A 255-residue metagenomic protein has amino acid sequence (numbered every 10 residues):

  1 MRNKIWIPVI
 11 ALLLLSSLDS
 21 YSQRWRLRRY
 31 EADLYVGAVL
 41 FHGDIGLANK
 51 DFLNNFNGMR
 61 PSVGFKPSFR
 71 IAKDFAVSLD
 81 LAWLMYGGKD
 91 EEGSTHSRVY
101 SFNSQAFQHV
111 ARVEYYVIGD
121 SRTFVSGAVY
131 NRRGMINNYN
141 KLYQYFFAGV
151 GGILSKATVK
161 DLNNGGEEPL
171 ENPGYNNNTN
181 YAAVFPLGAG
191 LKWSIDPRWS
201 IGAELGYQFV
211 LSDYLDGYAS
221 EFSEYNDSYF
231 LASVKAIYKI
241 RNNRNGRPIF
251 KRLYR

Functional and structural regions predicted by a protein language model:
L27, K73-N164: Gram-negative (and chloroplast) outer-membrane scaffold detector with strong preference for beta-barrel transmembrane
R28, N57-P61, N103-H109, N140-L142 (+2 more regions): Residues that define the transmembrane beta-barrel architecture of outer-membrane proteins
E31-D33, A76-S78, Y145-F147, S200-G202 (+1 more regions): Residue-level detector of the transmembrane beta-barrel scaffold of outer-membrane proteins
L34-A38, V63-F69, A111-Y115, A148-G152 (+3 more regions): Residues on the lipid-exposed face of transmembrane beta-strands in outer-membrane beta-barrel proteins
V39-K66: Surface-exposed strand-loop-strand hairpins of Gram-negative outer-membrane beta-barrel proteins
L40-H42, D74-V77, D120-S121, P197-I201 (+1 more regions): Repeated loop/turn-to-beta-strand initiation elements of outer-membrane beta-barrel proteins
A48-N54, S94-S101, N131-M135, L170-N177 (+1 more regions): Extracellular loop and loop/strand-boundary signature of outer-membrane beta-barrel proteins
I195-R255: Predominantly the C-terminal beta-signal and adjacent terminal strand-loop region of outer-membrane beta-barrel
